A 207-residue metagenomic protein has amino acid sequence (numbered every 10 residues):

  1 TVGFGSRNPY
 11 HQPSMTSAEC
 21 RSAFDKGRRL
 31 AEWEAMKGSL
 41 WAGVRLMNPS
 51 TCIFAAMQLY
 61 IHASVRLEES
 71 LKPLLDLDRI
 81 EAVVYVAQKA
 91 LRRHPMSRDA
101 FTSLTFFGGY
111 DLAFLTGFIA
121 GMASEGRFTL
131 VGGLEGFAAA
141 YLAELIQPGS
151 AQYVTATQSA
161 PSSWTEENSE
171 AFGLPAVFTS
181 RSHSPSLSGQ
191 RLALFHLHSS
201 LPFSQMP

Functional and structural regions predicted by a protein language model:
T1-P207: N-terminal loops that bind phosphate or other acidic moieties and the adjacent beta-alpha structural core
